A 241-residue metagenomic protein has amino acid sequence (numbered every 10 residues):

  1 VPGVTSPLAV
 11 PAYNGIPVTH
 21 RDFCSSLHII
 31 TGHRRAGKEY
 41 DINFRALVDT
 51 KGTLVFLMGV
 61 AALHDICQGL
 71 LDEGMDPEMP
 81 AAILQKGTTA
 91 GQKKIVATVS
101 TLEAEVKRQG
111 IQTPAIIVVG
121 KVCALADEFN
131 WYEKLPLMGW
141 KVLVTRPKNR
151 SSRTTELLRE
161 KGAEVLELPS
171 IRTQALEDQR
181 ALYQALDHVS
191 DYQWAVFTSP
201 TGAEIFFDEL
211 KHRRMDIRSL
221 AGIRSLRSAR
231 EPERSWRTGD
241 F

Functional and structural regions predicted by a protein language model:
V1-P2, V18-S25, G74-I83, G162-S170 (+1 more regions): Short hydrophobic/aromatic-enriched beta-strand-loop microsegments
V1-T50, I95: Class I SAM-dependent methyltransferase SAM-binding "motif I" and its flanking Rossmann-like core
G3, G59, A229: Short, conserved phosphate/pyrophosphate- and ester-handling motifs at nucleotide-, phospho-/glycolipid
T5-A9, L27-I29, A36, L63-H64 (+3 more regions): Short gly/pro/ser/thr-enriched loop/turn and capping motifs at secondary-structure boundaries
Y13-G15, Y40-F44, I66-L71, V99-E105 (+1 more regions): Glycine-rich, charged/polar anion/phosphate-binding loops that engage phosphate groups from diverse ligands
D22-S26, D49-T53, D76-P80, I111-P114 (+2 more regions): Short coil/turn connectors at secondary-structure junctions
G32-A82: Conserved anion/nucleotide-ligand pocket segment
I83, T89-F241: Signature of uroporphyrinogen-III synthase
